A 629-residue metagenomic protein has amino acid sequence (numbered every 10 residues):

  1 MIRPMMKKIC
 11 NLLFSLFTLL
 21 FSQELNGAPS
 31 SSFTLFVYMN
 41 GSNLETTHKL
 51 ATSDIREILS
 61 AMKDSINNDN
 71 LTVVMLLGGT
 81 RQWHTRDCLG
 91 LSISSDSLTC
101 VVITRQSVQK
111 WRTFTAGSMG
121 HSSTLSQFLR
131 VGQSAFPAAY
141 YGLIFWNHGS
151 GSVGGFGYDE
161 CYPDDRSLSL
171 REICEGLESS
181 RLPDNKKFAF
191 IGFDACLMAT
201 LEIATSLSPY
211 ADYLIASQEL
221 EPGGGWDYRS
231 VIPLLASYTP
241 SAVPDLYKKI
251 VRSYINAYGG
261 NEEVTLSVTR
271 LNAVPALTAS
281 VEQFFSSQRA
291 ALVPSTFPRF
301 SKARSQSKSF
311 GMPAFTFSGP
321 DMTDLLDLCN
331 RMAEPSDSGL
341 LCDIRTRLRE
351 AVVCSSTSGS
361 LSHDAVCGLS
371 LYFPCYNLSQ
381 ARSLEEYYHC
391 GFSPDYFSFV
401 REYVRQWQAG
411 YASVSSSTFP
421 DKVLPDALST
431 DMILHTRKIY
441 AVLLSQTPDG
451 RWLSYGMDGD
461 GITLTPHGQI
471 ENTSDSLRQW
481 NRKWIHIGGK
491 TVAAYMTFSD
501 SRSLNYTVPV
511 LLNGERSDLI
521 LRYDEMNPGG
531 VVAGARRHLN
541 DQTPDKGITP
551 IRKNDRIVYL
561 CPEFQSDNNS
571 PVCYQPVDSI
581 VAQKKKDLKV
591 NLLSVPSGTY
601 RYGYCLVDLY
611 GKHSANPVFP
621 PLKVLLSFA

Functional and structural regions predicted by a protein language model:
I2-L13: Bacterial N-terminal signal peptides that target proteins for export
N11-F21: Bacterial N-terminal signal peptides
A28-A139: N-terminal extension/subdomain marker
T34-Y38, T72-L77, Y141-F145, A189-F193 (+2 more regions): Structural recognition of the beta-strand scaffold that forms the well-ordered cores of secreted hydrolase catalytic
S42-L44, N147-V153, G192, C196-T200: Gly/Ser/Thr-rich loops at beta-strand to alpha-helix junctions that form or flank small-molecule/cofactor-binding
H48-K49, T85-L89, G154-Y158, I203-A204 (+1 more regions): Short, solvent-exposed loop/turn and secondary-structure capping segments
S118-S180: Extracytoplasmic mature domains of secreted/periplasmic and thylakoid-lumen proteins
R130, G157-F193, M198-A629: Terminal, contiguous helix-loop blocks that mediate binding/assembly
